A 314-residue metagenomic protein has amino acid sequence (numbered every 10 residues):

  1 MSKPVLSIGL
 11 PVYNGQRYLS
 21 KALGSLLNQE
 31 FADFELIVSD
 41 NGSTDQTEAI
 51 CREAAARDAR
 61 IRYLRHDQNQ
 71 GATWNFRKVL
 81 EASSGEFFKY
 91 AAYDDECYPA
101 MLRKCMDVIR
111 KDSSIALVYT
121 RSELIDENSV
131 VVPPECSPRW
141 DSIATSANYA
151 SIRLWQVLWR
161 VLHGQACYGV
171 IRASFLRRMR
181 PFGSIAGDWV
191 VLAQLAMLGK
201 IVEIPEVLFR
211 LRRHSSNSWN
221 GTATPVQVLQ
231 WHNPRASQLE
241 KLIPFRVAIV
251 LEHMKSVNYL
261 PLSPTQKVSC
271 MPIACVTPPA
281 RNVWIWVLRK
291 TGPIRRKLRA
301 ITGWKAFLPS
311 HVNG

Functional and structural regions predicted by a protein language model:
M1-S25: N-proximal low-complexity "stem/linker" segments adjacent to membrane-targeting elements
I8, E81, Y98, T120 (+1 more regions): Conserved nucleotide-sugar donor-binding catalytic segment
S20, D45-E53, A100: Acidic helix N-cap motif at the loop->helix transition within catalytic regions of sugar-transfer enzymes
G24-D33: Short, acidic, metal-binding catalytic loop of nucleotide-sugar glycosyltransferases
S25, D40-A49, Q68, A92: A conserved acidic beta->alpha catalytic loop
H66-S83, E96, K104: Glycine-rich, basic loop-to-helix element that forms the pyrophosphate-binding segment of sugar-nucleotide handling
F88: Short aromatic/hydrophobic "clamp" motif used to bind/position activated sugar donors
A100-E135: Conserved donor NDP-sugar-binding/catalytic core segment of glycosyltransferases
